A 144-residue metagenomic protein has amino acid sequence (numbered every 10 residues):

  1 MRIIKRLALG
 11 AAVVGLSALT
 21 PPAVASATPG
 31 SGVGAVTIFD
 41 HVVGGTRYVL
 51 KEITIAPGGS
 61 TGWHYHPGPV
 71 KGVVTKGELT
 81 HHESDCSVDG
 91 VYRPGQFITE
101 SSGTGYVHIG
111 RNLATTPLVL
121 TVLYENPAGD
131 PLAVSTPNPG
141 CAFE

Functional and structural regions predicted by a protein language model:
R2-E52, G90-V91, I98-T99, P131-E144: A short, N-terminal "cap"/entry segment at the start of jelly-roll beta-barrel domains of the cupin/DSBH fold
D40-V42, S60-G68: Short beta-strand/loop turn elements enriched in aromatics
V43-R47, I55-P57, L79, E83-G105: Short acidic-glycine-tyrosine-enriched beta hairpin
Y65, V73, G90-V91, N112-P117: Extracellular/periplasmic catalytic domains that process cell-envelope and extracellular macromolecules
P67-H81: Short, conserved beta-strand element in jelly-roll/cupin
T104-P131: Ligand-binding loop in jelly-roll beta-barrel domains
